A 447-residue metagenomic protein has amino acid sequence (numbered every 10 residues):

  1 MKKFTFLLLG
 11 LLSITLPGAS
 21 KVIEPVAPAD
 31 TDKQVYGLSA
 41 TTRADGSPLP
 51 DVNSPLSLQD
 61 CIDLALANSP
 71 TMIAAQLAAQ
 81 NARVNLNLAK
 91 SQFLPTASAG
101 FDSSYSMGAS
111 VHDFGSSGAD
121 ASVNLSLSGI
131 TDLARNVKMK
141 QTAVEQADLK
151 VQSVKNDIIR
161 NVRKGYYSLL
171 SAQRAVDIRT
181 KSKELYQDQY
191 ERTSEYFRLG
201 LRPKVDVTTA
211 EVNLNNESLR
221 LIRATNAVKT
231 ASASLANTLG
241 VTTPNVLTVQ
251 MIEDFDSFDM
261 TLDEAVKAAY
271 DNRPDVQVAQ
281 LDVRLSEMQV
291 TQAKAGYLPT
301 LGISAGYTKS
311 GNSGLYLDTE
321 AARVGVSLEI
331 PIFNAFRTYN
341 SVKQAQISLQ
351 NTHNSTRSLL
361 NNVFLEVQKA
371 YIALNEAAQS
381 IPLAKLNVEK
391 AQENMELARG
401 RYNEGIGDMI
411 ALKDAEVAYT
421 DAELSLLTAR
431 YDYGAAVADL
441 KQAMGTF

Functional and structural regions predicted by a protein language model:
K2-F6, S20-V35, D45, P50 (+1 more regions): Acidic, low-complexity, intrinsically disordered peripheral segments
K3, V151, D157-A268, A370-A373 (+2 more regions): Periplasmic alpha-helical coiled-coil/stalk elements that build and connect Gram-negative outer-membrane
L8-T15: Bacterial N-terminal signal peptides
A19-S98, T243, V249-R284, I332 (+1 more regions): Bacterial Sec-pathway N-terminal export signals of envelope proteins
P55-S57, T96-V154, Q277-L360, A370: Small/polar-residue-enriched beta-strand and adjacent coil segments characteristic of outer-membrane beta-barrel
A74-A89, V154, I158-R179, D188 (+5 more regions): Amphipathic alpha-helical coiled-coil segments
Q76, Q141, K204-N213, M409-V417: Short, charged, amphipathic alpha-helical segments
